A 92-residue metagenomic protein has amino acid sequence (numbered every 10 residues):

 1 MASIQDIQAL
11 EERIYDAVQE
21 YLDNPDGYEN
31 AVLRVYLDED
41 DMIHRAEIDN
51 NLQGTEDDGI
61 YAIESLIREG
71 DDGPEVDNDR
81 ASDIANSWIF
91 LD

Functional and structural regions predicted by a protein language model:
M1-Q5, E69-D72: Polar low-complexity intrinsically disordered regions
A2-D26: Negatively charged, low-complexity tracts enriched in Asp/Glu with abundant Ser/Thr
E12, D16, E20, S65 (+2 more regions): Charged/polar, solvent-exposed surface patches and flexible loops
P25-I84: Acidic, low-complexity, intrinsically disordered interaction modules
I89-D92: Short acidic DE-rich linear segments
